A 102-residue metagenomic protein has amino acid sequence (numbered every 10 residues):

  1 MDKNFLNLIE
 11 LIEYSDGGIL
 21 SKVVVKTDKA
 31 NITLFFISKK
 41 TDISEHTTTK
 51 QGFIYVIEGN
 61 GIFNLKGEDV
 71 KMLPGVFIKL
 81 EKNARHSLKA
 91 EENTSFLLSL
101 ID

Functional and structural regions predicted by a protein language model:
M1-K29: A short, N-terminal "cap"/entry segment at the start of jelly-roll beta-barrel domains of the cupin/DSBH fold
G18, T33-T48: Conserved short histidine dyad/triad with adjacent acidic residue
F36-S38, T49-F63: Short, conserved beta-strand element in jelly-roll/cupin
I57-E58, L73-P74, E92: A cytosolic small-molecule/anion-sensing beta-strand core signal
G67-K82: Short acidic-glycine-tyrosine-enriched beta hairpin
K82-D102: Ligand-binding loop in jelly-roll beta-barrel domains
